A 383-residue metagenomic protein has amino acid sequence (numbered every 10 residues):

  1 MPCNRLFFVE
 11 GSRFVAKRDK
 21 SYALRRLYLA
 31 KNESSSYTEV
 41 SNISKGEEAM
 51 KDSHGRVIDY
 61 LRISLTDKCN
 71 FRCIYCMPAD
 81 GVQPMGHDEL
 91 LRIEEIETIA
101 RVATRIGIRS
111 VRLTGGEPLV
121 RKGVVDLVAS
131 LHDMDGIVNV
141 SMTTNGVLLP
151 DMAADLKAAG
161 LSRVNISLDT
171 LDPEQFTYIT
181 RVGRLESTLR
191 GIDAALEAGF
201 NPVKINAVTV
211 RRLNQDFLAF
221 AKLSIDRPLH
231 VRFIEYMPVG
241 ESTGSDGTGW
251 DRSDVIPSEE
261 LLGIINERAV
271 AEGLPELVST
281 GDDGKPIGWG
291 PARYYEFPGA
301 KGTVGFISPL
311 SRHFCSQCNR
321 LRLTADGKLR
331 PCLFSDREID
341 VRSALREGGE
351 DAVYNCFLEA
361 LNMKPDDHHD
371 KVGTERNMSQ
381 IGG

Functional and structural regions predicted by a protein language model:
E10, K17-K31, S35-G46: Short, positively charged and aromatic/hydrophobic N-terminal segments
Y37-R62, R72-I74, R105, A292-T303 (+2 more regions): N-terminal [4Fe-4S]-dependent radical SAM core
S53-I93, R105, L333: Canonical Radical SAM [4Fe-4S] cluster-binding loop centered on the CxxxCxxC motif and its immediate flanking residues
L65, C69, C73, L113 (+3 more regions): Conserved, mostly hydrophobic/aromatic
L90-L113, E117-I234: Radical SAM/AdoMet-radical enzyme domain recognition
E174-T177, V182-D193, E197-V203, A207-T303 (+1 more regions): Radical SAM enzyme [4Fe-4S]-AdoMet core and its adjacent flexible, acidic and glycine-rich loops/tails across
L310-G383: Flexible mid-to-C-terminal extensions adjoining Fe-S/redox cofactors in radical SAM and related proteins
